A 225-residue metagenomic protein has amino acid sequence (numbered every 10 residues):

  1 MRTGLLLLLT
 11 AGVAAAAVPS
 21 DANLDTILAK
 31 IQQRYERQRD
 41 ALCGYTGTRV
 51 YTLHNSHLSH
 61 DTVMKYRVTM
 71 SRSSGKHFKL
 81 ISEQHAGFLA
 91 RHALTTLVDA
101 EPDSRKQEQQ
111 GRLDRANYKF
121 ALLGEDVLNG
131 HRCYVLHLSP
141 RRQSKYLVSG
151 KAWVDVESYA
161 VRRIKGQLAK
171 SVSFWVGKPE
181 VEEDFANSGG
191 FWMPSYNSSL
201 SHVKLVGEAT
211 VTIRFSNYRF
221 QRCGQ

Functional and structural regions predicted by a protein language model:
M1-G4: Positively charged n-region of N-terminal signal peptides that target proteins for export
L6-L9, L28: Generic leucine side-chain signal with a strong bias for well-ordered alpha-helical environments
L8-A17: Hydrophobic h-region of N-terminal signal peptides that target proteins for export in Gram-negative bacteria
A17-S149, V156-V161, A169-P179, A186-M193 (+1 more regions): Structured extracytoplasmic
I164, S195-N197: Beta-strand-dense domains in secreted/periplasmic systems and polymorphic toxin scaffolds
